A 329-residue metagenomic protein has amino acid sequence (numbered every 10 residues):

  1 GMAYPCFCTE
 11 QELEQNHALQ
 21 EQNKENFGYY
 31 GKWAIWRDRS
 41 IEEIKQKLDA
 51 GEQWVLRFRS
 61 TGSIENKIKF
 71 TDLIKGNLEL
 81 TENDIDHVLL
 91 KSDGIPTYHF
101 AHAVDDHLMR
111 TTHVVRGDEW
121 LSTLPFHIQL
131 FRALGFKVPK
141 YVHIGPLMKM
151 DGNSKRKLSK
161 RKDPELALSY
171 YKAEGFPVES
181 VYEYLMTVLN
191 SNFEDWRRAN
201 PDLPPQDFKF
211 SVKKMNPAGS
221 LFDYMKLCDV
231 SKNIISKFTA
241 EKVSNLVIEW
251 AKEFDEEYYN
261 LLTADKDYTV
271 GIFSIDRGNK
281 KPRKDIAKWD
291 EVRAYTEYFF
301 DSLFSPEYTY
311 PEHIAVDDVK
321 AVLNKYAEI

Functional and structural regions predicted by a protein language model:
Y4-L158, A167, N324-A327: Active-site cores that bind ATP or allylic diphosphates and position pyrophosphate for catalysis
L134-A327: Catalytic adenosine-cofactor/nucleotide-binding cores of aminoacyl-tRNA synthetases and other
